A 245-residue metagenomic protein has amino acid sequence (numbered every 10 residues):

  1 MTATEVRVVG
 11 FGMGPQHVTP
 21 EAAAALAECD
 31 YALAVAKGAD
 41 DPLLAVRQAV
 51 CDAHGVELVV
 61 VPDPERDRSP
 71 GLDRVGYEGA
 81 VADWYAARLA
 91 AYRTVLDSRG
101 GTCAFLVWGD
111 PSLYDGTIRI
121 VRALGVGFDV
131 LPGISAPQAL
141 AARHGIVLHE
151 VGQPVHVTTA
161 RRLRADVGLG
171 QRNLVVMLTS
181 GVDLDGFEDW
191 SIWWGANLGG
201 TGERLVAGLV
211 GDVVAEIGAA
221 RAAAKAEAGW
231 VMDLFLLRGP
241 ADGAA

Functional and structural regions predicted by a protein language model:
M1-G127, V213-A215, A223-A245: Class I S-adenosyl-L-methionine
T2-R7, D166-A245: A contiguous loop/helix-start segment that scaffolds small-molecule binding in enzyme catalytic cores
V9-G12, L106-G109, T158, V176-T179 (+1 more regions): Short beta-strand segments
A34, V59-D63, V130, E150 (+2 more regions): Structural signal for conserved beta-strand scaffold positions within catalytic alpha/beta enzyme cores
A39-D41, D67, S135-A139, D183 (+1 more regions): Short gly/pro/ser/thr-enriched loop/turn and capping motifs at secondary-structure boundaries
C51, I146-E150, V210-D212: Short, hinge-like loop/turn segments at secondary-structure boundaries
P64-P70, L163-A165, G199-G202: A short acidic, often aromatic-flanked loop/helix-cap motif at beta-alpha or helix-coil junctions that lines enzyme
F105-R172, A223-G229: Class I SAM-dependent methyltransferase SAM-binding "motif I" and its flanking Rossmann-like core
